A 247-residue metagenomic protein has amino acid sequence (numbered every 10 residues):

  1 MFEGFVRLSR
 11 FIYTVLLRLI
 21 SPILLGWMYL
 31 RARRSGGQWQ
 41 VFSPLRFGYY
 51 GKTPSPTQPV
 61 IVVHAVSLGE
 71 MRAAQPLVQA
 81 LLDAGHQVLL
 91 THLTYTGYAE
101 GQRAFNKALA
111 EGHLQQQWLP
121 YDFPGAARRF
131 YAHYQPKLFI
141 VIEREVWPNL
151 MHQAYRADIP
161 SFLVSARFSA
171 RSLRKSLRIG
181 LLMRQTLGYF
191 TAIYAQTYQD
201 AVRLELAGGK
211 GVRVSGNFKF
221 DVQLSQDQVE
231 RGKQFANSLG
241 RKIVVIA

Functional and structural regions predicted by a protein language model:
M1-T14, P54, N106-E111, R156 (+2 more regions): Short, low-complexity, intrinsically disordered N-terminal peptides in bacterial proteins
F2-A32, R184: Short hydrophobic helices that act as membrane-entry/anchoring signals
G4, L8, L224, V245-A247: Generic alpha-helical structural element
L25-D227: Active-site and donor-binding regions of nucleotide-sugar-utilizing enzymes
P59-S67, A236-A247: Conserved donor-binding/catalytic core segment of Leloir-type glycosyltransferases
F220-L224, V229-F235, I243-V245: Inter-lobe coupling/hinge segments of SF2-like helicase ATPases
